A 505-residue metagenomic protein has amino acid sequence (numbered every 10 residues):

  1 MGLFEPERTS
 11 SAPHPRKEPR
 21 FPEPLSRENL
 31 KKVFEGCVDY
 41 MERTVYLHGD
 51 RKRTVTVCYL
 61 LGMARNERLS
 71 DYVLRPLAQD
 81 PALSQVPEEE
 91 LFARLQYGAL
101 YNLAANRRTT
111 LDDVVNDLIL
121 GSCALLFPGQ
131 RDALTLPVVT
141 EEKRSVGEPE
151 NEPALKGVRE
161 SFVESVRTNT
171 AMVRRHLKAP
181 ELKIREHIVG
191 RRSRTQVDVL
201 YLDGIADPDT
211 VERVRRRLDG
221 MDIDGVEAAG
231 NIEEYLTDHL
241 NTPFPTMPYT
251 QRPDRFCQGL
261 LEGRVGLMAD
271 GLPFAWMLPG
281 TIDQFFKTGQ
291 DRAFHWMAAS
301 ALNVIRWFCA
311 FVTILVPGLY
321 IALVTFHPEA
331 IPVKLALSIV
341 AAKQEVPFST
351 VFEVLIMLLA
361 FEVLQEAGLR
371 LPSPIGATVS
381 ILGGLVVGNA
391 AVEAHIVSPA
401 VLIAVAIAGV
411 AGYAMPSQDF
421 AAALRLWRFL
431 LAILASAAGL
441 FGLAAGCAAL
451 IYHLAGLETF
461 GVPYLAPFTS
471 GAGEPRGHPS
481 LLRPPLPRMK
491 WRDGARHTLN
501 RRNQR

Functional and structural regions predicted by a protein language model:
M1-L315, V333, H453-R505: Membrane-embedded alpha-helical signal segments
L319-A322, E329-R505: Generic detector of multi-pass transmembrane helix bundles and their immediately adjacent loops in polytopic membrane
